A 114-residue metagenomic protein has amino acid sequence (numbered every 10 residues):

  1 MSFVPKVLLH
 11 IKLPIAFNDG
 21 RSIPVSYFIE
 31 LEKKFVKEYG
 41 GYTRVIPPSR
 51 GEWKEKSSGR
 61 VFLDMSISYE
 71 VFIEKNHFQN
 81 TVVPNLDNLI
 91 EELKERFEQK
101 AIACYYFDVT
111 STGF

Functional and structural regions predicted by a protein language model:
M1-F114: Positively charged, small/polar-rich N-terminal and surface patches that mediate targeting and assembly and bind
